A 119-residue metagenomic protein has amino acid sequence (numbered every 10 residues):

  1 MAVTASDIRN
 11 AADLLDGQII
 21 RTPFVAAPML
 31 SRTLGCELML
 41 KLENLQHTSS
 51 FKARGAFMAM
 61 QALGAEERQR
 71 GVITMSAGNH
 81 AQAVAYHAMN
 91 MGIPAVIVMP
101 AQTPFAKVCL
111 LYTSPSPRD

Functional and structural regions predicted by a protein language model:
M1-S114, R118: PLP-dependent amino-acid enzyme catalytic core
